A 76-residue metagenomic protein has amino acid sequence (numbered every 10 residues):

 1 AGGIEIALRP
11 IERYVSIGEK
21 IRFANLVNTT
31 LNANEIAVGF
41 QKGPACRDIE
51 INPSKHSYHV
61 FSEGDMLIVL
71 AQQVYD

Functional and structural regions predicted by a protein language model:
A1-D76: Cytosolic regulatory domains of K+ homeostasis systems
